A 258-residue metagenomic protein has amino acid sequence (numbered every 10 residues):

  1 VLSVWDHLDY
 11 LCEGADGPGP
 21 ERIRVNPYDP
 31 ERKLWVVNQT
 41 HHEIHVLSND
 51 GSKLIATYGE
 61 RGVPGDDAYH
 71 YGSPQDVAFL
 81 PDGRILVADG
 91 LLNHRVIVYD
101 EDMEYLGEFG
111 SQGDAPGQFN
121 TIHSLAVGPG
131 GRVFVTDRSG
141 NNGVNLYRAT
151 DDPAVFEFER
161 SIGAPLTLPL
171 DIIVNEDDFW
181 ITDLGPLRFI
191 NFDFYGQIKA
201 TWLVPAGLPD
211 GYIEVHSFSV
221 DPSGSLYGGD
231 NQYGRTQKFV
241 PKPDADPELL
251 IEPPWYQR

Functional and structural regions predicted by a protein language model:
V1-R258: Eukaryotic scaffold repeat domains enriched in small/polar residues
